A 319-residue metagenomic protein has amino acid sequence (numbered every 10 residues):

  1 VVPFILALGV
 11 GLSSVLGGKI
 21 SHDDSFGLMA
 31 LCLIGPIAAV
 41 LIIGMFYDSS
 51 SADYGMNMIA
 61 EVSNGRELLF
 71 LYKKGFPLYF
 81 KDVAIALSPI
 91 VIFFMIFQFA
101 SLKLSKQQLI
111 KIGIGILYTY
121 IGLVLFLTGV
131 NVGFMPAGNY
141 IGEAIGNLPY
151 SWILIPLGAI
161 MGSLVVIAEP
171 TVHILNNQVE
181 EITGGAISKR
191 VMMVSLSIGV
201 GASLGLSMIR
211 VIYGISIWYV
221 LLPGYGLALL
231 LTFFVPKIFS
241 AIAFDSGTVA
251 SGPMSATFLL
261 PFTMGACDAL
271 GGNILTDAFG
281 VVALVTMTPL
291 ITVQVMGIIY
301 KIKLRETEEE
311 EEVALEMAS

Functional and structural regions predicted by a protein language model:
V1, F80-L87, G113-I116, Y120 (+7 more regions): Hydrophobic alpha-helical transmembrane segments of multi-pass membrane proteins
V1, G18-L148, W152, L275-V285 (+1 more regions): Signature of multi-pass transmembrane helix bundles
V1, L78-K81, I110, G129 (+4 more regions): Transmembrane helix-loop boundary segments of multi-pass membrane transporters
V1-V2, I85-A86, F126-M135, G162-H173 (+2 more regions): Short helix-coil transition sites and intra-membrane helix breaks within transmembrane domains of multi-pass
P3-A30, I34, A38, S151-T232: Helix-loop-helix junctions within the multi-pass membrane cores of secondary transporters/permeases
V10-K19, I43-S51, M208-R210, F262-T276: Transmembrane helix-loop junctions at the membrane interface of multipass transporters and ion channels
L31-P36, G122, I198-S203, S251-M264 (+1 more regions): Hydrophobic membrane-spanning alpha-helices of multi-pass integral membrane proteins
T232-P261: C-terminal membrane-solvent junction of multi-pass transporters and transport-like membrane proteins
